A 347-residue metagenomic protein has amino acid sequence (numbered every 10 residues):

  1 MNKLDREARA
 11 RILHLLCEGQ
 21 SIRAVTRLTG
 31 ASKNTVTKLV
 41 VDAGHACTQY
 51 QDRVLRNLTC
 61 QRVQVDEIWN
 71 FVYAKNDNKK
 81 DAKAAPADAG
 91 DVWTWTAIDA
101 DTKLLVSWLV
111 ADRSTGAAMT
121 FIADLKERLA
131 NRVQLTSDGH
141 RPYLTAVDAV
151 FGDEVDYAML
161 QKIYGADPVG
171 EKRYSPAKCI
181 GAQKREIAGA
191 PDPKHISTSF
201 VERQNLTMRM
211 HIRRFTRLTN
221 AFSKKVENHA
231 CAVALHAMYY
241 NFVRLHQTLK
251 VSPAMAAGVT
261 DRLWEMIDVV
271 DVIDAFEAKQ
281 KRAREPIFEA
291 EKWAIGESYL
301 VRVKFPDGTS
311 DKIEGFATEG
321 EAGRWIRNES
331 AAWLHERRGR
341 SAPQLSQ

Functional and structural regions predicted by a protein language model:
M1-E285: Residue-level recognition of single "structural anchor" positions that define or cap local secondary structure
A111, G308-E321: A short, exposed loop/beta-hairpin motif centered on an aromatic-Gly-Thr core
A117-T120, K312-I313, R324-W325: A short, polar/proline- and glycine-enriched secondary-structure boundary/capping micro-motif
A283-L300, A332, G339-R340: Short N-terminal "domain-start" leader segments that mark the transition from disordered tails or signal peptides into
I295-I313: A short, structured beta-strand/loop element
F316-R338: A short, charged, amphipathic alpha-helix used as a generic interaction element across diverse proteins
R338-Q347: Short, charged, surface-exposed hinge/linker loops at domain edges that act as mobile lids or interdomain connectors
